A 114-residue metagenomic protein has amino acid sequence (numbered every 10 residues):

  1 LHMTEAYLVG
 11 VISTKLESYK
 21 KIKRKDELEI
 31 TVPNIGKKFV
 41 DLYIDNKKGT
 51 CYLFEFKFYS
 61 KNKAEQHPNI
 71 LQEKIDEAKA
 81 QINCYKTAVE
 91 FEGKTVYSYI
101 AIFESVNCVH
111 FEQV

Functional and structural regions predicted by a protein language model:
L1-V114: Structural signature of nuclease core domains in nucleic-acid processing machines
